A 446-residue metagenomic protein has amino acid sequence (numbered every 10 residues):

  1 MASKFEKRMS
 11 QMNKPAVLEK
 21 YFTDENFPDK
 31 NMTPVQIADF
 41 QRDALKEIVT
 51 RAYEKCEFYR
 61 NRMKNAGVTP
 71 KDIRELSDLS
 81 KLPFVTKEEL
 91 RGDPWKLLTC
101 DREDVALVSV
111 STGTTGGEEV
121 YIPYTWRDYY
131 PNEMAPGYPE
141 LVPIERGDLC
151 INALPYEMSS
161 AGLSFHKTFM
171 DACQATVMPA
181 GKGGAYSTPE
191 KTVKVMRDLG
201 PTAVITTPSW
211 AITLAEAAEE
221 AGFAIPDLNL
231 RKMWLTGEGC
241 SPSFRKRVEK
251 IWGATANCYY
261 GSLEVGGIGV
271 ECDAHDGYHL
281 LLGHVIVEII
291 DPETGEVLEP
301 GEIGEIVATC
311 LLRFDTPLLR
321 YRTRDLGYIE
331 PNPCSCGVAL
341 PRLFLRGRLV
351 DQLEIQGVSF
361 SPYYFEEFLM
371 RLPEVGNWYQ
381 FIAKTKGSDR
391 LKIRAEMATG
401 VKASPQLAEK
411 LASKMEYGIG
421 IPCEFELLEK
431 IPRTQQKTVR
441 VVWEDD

Functional and structural regions predicted by a protein language model:
M1-V110, G116-E133, D198, L228 (+5 more regions): Nucleotide 5′-phosphate-binding alpha/beta core
A2-P28, V85-I251, N257, V265 (+3 more regions): Active-site phosphate/ATP/adenylate-binding loop shared across adenylate-forming ligases
C56, A172, L372-P373: Acidic-histidine catalytic/liganding microenvironments
G117, A175, G253-A254, S262 (+3 more regions): Short, well-ordered coil loops that connect the C-terminus of an alpha-helix to the N-terminus of a beta-strand
L149-N152, V307, R394: Short, well-ordered beta-strand segments
V177, A256, V287, Y379 (+1 more regions): Generic structural signal for residues in well-ordered beta-strands
V204, L311-I421, Q436: AMP-binding/adenylate-forming catalytic core of the ANL superfamily
R231, C240-P333: Conserved AMP-binding/adenylate-forming
